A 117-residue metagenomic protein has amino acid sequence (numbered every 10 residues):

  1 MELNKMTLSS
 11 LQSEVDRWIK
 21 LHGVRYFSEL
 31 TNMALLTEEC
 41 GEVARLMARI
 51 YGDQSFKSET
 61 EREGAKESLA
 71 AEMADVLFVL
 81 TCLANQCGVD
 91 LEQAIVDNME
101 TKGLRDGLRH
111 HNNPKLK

Functional and structural regions predicted by a protein language model:
M1-M73, L77-K117: Flexible "arm" and connector segments at domain edges
